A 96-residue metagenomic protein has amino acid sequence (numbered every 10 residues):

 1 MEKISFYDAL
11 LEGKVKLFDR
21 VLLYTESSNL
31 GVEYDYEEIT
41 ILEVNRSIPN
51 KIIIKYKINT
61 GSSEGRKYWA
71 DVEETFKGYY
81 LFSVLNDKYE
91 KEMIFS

Functional and structural regions predicted by a protein language model:
M1-L17: Mixed-charge, Lys/Arg-rich low-complexity intrinsically disordered regions
I4-S5, L22, V32-Y34, I54 (+3 more regions): Intrinsically disordered, low-complexity segments enriched in small/polar residues
S5, T40-L42, P49, I53-K55 (+4 more regions): Residues marking helix boundaries in flexible regions
E12-N29: Short coil-to-beta transition motif at edge beta-strands of beta-rich domains
V32-D35, L42-V72: Basic/aromatic-rich interaction segments and small domains that mediate binding to polyanionic partners
I58-S96: Intrinsically disordered, low-complexity, charged/polar segments
